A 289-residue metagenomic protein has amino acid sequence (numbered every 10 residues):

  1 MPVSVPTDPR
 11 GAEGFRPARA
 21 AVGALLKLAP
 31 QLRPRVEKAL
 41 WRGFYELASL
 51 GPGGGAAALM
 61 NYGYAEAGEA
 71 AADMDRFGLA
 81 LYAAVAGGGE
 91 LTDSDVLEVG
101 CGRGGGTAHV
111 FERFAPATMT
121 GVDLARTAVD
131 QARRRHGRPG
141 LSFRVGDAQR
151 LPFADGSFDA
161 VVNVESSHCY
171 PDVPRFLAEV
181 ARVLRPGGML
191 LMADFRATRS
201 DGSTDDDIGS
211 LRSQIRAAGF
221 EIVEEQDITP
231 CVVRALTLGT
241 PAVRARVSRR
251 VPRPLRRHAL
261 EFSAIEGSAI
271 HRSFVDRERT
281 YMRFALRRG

Functional and structural regions predicted by a protein language model:
P2-G53: N-terminal auxiliary segments of SAM/dcSAM-dependent transferases
D75-T92: Conserved alpha-helix/loop element of class I SAM-dependent methyltransferases that forms part of the SAM/SAH-binding
L97-R150: Class I SAM-dependent methyltransferase SAM/SAH-binding core
Q149-V161: A short acidic, Gly/Pro-enriched loop at the edge of an enzyme's catalytic core that lines a small-molecule cofactor
A160-P171: A short SAM/SAH-binding and catalytic strip from SAM-dependent methyltransferases
P174-P186: A short glycine-rich, Lys/Arg-flanked "PGG" loop and its adjoining helix->strand segment in the class I
G188-F195: Conserved beta-strand signature within the Rossmann-like core of class I S-adenosyl-L-methionine
D227-G289: Conserved Class I S-adenosyl-L-methionine
